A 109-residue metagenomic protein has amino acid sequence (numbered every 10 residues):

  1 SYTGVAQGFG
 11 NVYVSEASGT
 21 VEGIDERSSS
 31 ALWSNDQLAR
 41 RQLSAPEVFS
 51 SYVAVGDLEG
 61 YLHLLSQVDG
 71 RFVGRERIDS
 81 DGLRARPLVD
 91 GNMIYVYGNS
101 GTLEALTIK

Functional and structural regions predicted by a protein language model:
S1-K109: Extracytoplasmic/lumenal domain signature
